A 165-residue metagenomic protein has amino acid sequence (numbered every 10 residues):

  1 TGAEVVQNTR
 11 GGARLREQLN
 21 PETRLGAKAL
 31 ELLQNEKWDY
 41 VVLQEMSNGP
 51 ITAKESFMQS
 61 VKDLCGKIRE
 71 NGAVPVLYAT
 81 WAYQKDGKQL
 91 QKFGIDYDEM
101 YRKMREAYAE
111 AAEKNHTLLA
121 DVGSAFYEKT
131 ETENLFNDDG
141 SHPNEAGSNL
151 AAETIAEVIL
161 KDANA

Functional and structural regions predicted by a protein language model:
T1-T9, E31-Q34: Serine-esterase "nucleophile elbow" of acetyl-processing enzymes
G2, H116, K161-N164: Residue-level recognition of short, structured coil/turn motifs that connect secondary structure elements
V5-R24: N-terminal beta-loop-helix "entrance" segment that forms/cooperates in small-molecule cofactor or anionic ligand
A27-E145, E157: Alpha-helical cap/lid subdomain in secreted, periplasmic, or secretory-pathway luminal O-acyl-processing enzymes
P143-A165: Extended, basic/helix-rich recognition subdomains
